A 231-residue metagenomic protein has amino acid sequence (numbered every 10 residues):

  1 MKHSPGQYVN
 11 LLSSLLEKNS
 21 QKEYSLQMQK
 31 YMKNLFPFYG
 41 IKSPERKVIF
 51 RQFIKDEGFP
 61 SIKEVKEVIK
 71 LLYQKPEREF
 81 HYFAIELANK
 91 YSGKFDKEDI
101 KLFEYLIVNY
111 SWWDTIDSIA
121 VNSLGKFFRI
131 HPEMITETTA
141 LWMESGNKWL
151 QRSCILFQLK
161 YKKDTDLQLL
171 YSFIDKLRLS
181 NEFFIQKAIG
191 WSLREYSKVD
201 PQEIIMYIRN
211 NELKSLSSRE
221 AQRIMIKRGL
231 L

Functional and structural regions predicted by a protein language model:
M1-L231: Alpha-helical scaffold domains
